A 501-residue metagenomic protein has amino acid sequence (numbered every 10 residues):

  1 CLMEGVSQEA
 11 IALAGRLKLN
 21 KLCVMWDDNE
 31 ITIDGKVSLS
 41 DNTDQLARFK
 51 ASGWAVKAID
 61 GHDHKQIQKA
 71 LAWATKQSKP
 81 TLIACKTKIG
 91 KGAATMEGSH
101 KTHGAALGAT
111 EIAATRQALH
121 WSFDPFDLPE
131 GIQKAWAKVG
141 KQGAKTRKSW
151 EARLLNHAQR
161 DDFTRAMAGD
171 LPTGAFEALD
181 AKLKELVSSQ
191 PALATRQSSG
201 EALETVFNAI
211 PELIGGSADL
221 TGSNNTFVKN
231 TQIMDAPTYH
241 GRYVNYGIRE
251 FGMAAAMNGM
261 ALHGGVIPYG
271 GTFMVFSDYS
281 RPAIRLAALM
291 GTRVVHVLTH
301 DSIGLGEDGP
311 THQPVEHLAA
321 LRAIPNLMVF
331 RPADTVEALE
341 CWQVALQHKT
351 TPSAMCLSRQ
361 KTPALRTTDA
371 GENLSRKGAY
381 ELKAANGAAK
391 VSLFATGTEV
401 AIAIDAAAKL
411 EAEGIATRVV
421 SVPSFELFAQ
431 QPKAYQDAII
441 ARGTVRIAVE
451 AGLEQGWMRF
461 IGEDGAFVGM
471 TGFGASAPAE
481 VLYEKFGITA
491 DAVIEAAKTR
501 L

Functional and structural regions predicted by a protein language model:
C1, A55-I59, H100-K101, N326-P332: Flexible, glycine/proline-enriched loop segments at strand-loop-helix junctions that form or flank small-ligand binding
C1-E4, T272: DG-centered beta-turn motif at the end of beta-strands
L2, H62, V336: Adenine-nucleotide cofactor-binding loop residues
E4-S7, I67-Q68, S223-N225, M253-A254 (+4 more regions): Short, well-ordered alpha-helical microsegments
S7-G131, L305-P310, Q347-L501: Thiamine diphosphate
K134, V139-C356, K361-P363, A438-I439 (+1 more regions): Thiamine diphosphate
